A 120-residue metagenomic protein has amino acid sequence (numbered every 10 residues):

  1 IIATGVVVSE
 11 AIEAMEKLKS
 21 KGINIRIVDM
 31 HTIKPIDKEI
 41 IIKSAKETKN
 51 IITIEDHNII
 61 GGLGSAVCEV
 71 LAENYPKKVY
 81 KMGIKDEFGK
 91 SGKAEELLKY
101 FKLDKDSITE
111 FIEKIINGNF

Functional and structural regions predicted by a protein language model:
I2-F120: Thiamine diphosphate
